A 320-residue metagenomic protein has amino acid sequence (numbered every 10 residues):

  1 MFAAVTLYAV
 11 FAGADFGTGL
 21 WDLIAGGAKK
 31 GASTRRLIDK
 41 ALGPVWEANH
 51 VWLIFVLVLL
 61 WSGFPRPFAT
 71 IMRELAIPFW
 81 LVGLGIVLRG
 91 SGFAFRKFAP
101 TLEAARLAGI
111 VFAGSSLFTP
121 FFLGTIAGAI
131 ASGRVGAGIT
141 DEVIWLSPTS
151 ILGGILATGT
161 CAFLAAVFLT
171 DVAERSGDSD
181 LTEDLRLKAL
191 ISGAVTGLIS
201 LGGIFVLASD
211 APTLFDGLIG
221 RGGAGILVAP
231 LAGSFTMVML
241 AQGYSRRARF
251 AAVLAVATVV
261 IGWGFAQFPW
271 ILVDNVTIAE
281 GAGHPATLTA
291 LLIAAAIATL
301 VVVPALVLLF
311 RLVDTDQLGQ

Functional and structural regions predicted by a protein language model:
M1-A48, I54-L57: N-terminal signal-anchor module of multipass membrane proteins
M1-A9, M72-I86, A113-L117, I144-A162 (+1 more regions): Alpha-helical transmembrane segments
S33-I54, F79, A105-P120, S179-G193 (+2 more regions): Juxtamembrane helix-loop boundaries in multi-pass membrane proteins
V45-S116, G133, T213-G220: Membrane-interface helix-loop-helix modules in multi-pass inner-membrane proteins
G90-K97, F265-I278: Transmembrane alpha-helical segments of integral membrane proteins
F95-A248, G262: Long, contiguous internal "core" modules enriched in hydrophobic/ aromatic residues
V238-G243, P304-Q320: Membrane-interface capping segments at transmembrane-helix boundaries
L272-L291: Short, membrane-exposed interhelical loops at transmembrane-helix boundaries
